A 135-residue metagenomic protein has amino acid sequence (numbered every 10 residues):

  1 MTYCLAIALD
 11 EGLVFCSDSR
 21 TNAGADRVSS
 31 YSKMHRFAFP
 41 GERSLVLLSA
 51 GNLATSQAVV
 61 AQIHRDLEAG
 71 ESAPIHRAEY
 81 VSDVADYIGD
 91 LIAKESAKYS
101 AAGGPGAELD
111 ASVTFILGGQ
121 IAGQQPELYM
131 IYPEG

Functional and structural regions predicted by a protein language model:
M1-E108: Conserved short S/T/G-enriched processing/targeting/catalytic segments and their helical context
E108-F115, G119-P126: Short gly/pro-enriched beta-turn/loop segments at secondary-structure junctions
P126-G135: Conserved mixed alpha/beta catalytic, RNA-binding, or beta-rich assembly cores of soluble enzyme, regulatory
